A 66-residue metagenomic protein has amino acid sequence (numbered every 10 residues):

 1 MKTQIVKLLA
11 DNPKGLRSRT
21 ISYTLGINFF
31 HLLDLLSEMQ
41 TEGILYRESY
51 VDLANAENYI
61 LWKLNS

Functional and structural regions predicted by a protein language model:
M1, R17, E48-S66: Short, cationic-aromatic polyanion-contact patches
K2-V6: Short, leucine-enriched amphipathic alpha-helices that occur as contiguous helical runs
L9-P13: Short helix-to-turn junction characteristic of helix-turn-helix DNA-binding domains, especially the helix
K14-T24: Short acidic, hydrophobic short linear motifs in intrinsically disordered regions
I21, D34, V51-D52: Proline- and acidic/polar-enriched loop/turn elements at helix boundaries
I27-E38: Short amphipathic alpha-helical interaction segments
G43: Glycine-centered, phosphate/nucleic-acid-interacting loop/turn motifs that mediate DNA/RNA or nucleotide
